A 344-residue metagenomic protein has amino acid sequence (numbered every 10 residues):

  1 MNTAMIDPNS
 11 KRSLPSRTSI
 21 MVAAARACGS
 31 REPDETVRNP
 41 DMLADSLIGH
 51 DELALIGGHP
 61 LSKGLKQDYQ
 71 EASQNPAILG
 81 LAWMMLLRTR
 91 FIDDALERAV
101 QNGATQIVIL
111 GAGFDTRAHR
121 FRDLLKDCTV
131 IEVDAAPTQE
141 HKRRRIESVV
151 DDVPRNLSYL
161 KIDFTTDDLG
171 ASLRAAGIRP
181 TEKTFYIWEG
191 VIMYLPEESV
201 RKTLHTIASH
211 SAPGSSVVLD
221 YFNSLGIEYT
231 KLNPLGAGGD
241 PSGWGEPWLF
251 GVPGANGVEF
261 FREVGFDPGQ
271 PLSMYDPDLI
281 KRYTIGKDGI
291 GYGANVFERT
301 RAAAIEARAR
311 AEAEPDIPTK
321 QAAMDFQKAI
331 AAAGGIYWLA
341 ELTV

Functional and structural regions predicted by a protein language model:
M1-V108, F114-L160, D168, P180: Rossmann-like AdoMet
N2-R17, Y229-V344: Rossmann-like AdoMet/SAM-dependent catalytic core
D41-M42, T166, I192-Y194, N223-I227: Short, catalytically relevant binding-site loops at active-site mouths
L157-Y159, D168-A171, Y194-A212: A short, conserved alpha-helix within the catalytic core of class I
T165-D168, A176: Short loop/turn elements that flank and shape the SAM/SAH-binding pocket of Class I
I178-E198: A short SAM/SAH-binding and catalytic strip from SAM-dependent methyltransferases
S209-G226: Conserved beta-strand signature within the Rossmann-like core of class I S-adenosyl-L-methionine
